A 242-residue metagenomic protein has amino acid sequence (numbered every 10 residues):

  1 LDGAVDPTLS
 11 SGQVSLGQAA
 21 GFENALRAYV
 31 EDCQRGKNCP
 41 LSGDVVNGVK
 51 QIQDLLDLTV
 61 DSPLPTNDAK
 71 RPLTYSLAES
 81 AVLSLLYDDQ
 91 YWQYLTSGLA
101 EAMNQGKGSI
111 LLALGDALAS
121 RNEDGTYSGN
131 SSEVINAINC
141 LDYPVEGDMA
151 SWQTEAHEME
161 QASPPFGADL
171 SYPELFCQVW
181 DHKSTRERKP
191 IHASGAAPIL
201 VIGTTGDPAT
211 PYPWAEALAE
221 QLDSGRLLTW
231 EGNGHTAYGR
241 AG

Functional and structural regions predicted by a protein language model:
L1-D2, L200-V201, L227-T229: Structural recognition of the beta-strand scaffold that forms the well-ordered cores of secreted hydrolase catalytic
D2-Q51, S97-E123: A catalytic-pocket lid/entrance helix-loop region that shapes and gates access to the active site across common
G48-A197: Alpha/beta-hydrolase fold active-site neighborhood
C140, D207, L218: Hydrophobic, well-ordered secondary-structure elements that form the walls of internal hydrophobic environments
G195, L200-G203, D207: Short beta-strand/loop motif that positions the catalytic acidic residue of the alpha/beta-hydrolase fold
T205-G206, G232-G234: Acidic beta-to-alpha connecting loop that harbors the catalytic carboxylate
P208-P213: Conserved alpha/beta-hydrolase "acid-adjacent" motif
N233-A241: Catalytic histidine-centered segment of alpha/beta-hydrolase-like enzymes
